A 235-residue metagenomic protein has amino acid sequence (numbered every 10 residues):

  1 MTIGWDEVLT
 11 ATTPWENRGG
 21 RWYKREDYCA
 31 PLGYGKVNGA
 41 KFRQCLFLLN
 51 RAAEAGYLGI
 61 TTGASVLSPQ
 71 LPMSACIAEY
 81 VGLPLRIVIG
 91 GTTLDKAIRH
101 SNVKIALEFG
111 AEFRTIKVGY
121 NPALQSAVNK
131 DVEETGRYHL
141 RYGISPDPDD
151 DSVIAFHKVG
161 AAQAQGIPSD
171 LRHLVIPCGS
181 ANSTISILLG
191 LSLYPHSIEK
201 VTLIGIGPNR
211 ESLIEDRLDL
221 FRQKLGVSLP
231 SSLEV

Functional and structural regions predicted by a protein language model:
M1-L58: Positively charged, low-complexity intrinsically disordered leader regions
K24, I89, I116-K117, L140-G143 (+2 more regions): Short beta-strand segments
L48, P72-V118, E211-L225: Active-site-proximal loop->helix
G56-A75, V81-G90, R172-S180: A short, small-residue-rich loop immediately preceding and capping a beta-strand
S65, G90-T92, I204-P208: Cofactor-binding loop segments of dinucleotide-utilizing enzymes, especially the Rossmann-like FAD- and NAD(P)+-binding
L85, F113, R137, E199-V201: Hydrophobic anchor at the start of a short beta-strand that flanks the dinucleotide cofactor-binding loop
T92-S169, E234-V235: Small/polar-residue-rich loop-to-helix segments that shape phosphate-bearing ligand pockets
V153-V235: Glycine-rich phosphate/pyrophosphate-binding loop at beta-loop-alpha junctions
